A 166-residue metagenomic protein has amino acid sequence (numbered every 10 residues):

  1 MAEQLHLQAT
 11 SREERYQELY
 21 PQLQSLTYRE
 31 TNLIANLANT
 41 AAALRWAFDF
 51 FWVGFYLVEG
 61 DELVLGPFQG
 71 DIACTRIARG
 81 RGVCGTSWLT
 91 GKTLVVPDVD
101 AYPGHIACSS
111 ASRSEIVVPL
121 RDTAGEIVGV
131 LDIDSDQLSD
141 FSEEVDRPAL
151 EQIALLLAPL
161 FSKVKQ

Functional and structural regions predicted by a protein language model:
M1-Q69, Q152, L156-Q166: Intrinsically disordered, low-complexity terminal regulatory regions
W52, V117, V130: Short hydrophobic/aromatic beta-strand element in the GNAT-like acyltransferase core that lines or flanks the acyl-donor
V58-S110: Regulatory sensory and allosteric helical modules in signal-transduction proteins and certain transcription factors
S87, G91, I133, D146-F161: Interdomain signal-transducing alpha-helices
V95, P119, D132: Conserved beta-strand segments that form the floor/walls of ligand-binding pockets within enzyme and binding domains
S114-D122: A short, aliphatic-rich beta-strand micro-motif
I127: Glycine-rich acetyl-CoA-binding "A-motif" of GNAT/NAT acetyltransferases
L131-D140: Short beta-strand-to-loop transition segments that serve as allosteric relay/switch motifs in sensory/regulatory domains
